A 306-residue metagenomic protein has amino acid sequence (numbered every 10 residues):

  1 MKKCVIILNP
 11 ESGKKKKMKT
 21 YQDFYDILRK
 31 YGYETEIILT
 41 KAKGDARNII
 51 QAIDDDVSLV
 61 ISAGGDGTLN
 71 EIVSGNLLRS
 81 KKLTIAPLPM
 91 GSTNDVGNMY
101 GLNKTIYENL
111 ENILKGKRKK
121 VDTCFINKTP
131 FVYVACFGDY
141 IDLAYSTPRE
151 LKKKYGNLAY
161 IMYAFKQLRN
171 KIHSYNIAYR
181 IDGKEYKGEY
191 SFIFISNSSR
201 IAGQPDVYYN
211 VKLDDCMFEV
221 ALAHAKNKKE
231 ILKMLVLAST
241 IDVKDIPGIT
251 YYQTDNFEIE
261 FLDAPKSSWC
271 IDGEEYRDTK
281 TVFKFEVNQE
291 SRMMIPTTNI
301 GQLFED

Functional and structural regions predicted by a protein language model:
M1-A63, D306: ATP/NTP phosphate-donor binding region
Y31, T40, L78-S191: Catalytic core of DAGKc-family lipid kinases
T68-S80: Short Gly/Thr/Asp-enriched flexible loops that form oxyanion-binding sites at enzyme active sites
T129-C136, D142, K187-G188, F192-S196 (+5 more regions): Short hydrophobic-aromatic micro-motifs
L151-A159, Y209-E230: Gly/Ser/Thr-rich active-site loops/lids in small-molecule metabolic enzymes that frequently grip phosphoryl groups
I172-M217: Oxyanion-binding "anion nests"
I181, K187, K212, L222-D306: ATP/nucleoside-binding phosphotransfer catalytic cores, i.e., glycine-rich phosphate-binding loops
